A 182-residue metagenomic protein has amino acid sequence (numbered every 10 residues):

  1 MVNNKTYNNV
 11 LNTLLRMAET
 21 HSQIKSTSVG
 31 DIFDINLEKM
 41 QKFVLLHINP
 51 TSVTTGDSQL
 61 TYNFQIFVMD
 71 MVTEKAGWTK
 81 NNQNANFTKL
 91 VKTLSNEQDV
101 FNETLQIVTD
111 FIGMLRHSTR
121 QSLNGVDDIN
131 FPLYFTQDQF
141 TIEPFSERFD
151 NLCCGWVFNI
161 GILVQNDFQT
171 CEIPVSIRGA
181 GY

Functional and structural regions predicted by a protein language model:
M1-N8, L94-Q98, N102: Charge-dense, low-complexity intrinsically disordered segments
M1-Q59, L123-D127: Small/polar-rich, solvent-exposed N-terminal microdomains that initiate assembly or binding
L37-K42, E97-L163: Acidic-leaning, charged glycine-interspersed low-complexity segments
S52-T55, T73-A76, S118, S122: Amphipathic alpha-helical interaction segments
S58, A76-T79, C171-I173: Short conserved micro-motifs at the rims of enzyme active sites and ligand-binding pockets
S58-E74, F87, N151-N166: Oligomerization/assembly interface segments of phage tail-like spikes and tubes
E74-V100: A solvent-exposed, charged loop/short amphipathic helix patch at secondary-structure junctions
W156-Y182: A hydrophobic membrane-anchoring alpha-helix module
